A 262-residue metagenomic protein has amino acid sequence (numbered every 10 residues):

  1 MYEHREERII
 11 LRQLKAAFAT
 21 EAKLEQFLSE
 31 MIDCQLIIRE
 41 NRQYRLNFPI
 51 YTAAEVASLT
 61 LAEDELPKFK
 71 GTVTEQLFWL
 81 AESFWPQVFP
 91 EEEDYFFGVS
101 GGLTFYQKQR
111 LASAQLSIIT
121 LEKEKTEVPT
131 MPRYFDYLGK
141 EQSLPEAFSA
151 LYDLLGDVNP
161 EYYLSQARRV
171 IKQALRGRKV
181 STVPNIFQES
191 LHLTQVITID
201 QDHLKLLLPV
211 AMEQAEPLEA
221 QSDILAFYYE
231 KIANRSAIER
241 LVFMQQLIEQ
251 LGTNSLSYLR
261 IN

Functional and structural regions predicted by a protein language model:
Y2-N262: Non-catalytic recognition/regulatory regions in large multidomain proteins
